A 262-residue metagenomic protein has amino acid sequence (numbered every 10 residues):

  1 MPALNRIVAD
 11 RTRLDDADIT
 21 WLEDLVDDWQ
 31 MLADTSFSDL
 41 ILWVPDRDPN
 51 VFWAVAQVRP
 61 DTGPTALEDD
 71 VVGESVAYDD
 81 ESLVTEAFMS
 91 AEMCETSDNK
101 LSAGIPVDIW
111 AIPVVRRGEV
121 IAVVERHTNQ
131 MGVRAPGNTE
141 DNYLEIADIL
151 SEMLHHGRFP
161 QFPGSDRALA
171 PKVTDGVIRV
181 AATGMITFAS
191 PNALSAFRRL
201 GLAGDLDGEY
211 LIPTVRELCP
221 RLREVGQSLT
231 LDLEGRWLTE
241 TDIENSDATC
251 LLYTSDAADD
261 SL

Functional and structural regions predicted by a protein language model:
W21-F52, A182, L200: Helix-loop-beta substructure at the N-terminus of cytosolic sensory domains that couple signal/ligand detection
W43-D46, W53-P106, V115: Regulatory input/activation interfaces that engage signals or partners
P45, V51-Y78, N138-A147, F159 (+1 more regions): PAS-family sensory domains
G104-P113, G235-T241: A short beta-strand signature within small-molecule sensing/ligand-binding domains used in signal transduction
V114-I121, M131, T241-C250: Short loop/turn elements at sensory-signaling interfaces that couple input to output
V124-G132, S255: Short beta-strand-to-loop transition segments that serve as allosteric relay/switch motifs in sensory/regulatory domains
Q130-E140: Regulatory loop-to-helix N-cap segments in sensory/regulatory domains that couple ligand/signal detection
Y253-D260: Conserved small/polar residues in nucleotide/adenosyl-binding loops
